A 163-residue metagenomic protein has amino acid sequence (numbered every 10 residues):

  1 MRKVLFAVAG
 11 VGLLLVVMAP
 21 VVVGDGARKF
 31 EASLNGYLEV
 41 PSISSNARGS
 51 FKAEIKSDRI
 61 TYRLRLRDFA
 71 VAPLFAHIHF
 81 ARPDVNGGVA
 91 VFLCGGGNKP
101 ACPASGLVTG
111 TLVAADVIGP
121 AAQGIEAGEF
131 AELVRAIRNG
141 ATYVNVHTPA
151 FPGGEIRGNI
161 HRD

Functional and structural regions predicted by a protein language model:
M1-A9: Bacterial N-terminal signal peptides that target proteins for export
R2, L14-L15, P100, F130: Generic hydrophobic-segment detector
V8-V17: Bacterial N-terminal signal peptides
P20-D163: N-terminal leader/targeting pre-sequences
